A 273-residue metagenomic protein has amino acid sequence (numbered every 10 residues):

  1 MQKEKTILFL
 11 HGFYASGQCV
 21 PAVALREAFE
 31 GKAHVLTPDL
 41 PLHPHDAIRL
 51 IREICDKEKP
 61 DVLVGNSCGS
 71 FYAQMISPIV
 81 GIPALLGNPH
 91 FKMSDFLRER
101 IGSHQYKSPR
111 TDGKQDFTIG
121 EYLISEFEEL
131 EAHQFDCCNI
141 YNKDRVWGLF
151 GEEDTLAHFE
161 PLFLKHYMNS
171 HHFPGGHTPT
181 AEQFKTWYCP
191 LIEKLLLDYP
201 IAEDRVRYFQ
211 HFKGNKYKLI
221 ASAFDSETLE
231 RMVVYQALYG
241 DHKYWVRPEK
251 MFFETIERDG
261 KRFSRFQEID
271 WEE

Functional and structural regions predicted by a protein language model:
Q2-K57, H177, I201-A202: Active-site catalytic motif of lipid deacylating hydrolases and related acyltransferases
F9-F13, V64, L149-G151: Short hydrophobic segments within beta-strands
E58, V80: Active-site charged/polar residues at nucleotide-handling catalytic sites that mediate phosphoryl, nucleotidyl
D61-V64, P83-L85: Residue in the alpha/beta-hydrolase core beta-strand immediately N-terminal to the catalytic nucleophile
V64-A73: Gly/Ala-rich beta-loop-alpha elbow adjacent to hydrolase catalytic centers
M75, I79: Active-site signature of alpha/beta-hydrolase-fold catalytic machinery across serine- and Asp/Cys-nucleophile hydrolases
P83-D198: The alpha/beta-hydrolase serine catalytic core
L197-E273: Mixed-charge, low-complexity intrinsically disordered regions
